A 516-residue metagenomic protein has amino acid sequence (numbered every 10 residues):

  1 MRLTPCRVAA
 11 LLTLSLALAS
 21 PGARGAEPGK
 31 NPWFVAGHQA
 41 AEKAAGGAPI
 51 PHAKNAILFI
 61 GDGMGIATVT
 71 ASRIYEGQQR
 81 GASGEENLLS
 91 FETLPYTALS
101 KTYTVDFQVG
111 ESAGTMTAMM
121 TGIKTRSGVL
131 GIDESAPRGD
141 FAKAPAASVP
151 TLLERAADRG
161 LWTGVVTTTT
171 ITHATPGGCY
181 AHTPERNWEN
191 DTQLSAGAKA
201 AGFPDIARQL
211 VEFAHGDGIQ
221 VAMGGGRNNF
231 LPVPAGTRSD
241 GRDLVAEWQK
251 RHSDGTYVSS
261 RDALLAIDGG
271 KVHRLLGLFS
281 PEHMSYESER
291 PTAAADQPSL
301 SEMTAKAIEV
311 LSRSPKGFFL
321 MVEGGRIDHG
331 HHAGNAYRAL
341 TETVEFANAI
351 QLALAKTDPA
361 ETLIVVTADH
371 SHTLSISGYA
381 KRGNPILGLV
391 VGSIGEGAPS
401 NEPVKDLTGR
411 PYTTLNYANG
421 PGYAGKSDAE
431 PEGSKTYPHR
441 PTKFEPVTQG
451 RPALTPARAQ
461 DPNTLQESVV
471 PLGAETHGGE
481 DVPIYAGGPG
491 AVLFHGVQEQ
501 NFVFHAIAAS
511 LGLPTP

Functional and structural regions predicted by a protein language model:
M1-A10: Bacterial N-terminal signal peptides that target proteins for export
A9-A19: Bacterial N-terminal signal peptides
A10, P28-P32, P49-N55, M64-T70 (+2 more regions): A post-motif C-terminal structural segment
P21-G25: Sec/Tat signal peptide C-region and signal peptidase I cleavage site
W33-A48: A short, compositionally biased domain-edge/stem linker segment
L58-F59, V165, V366: Structural beta-sheet core signal
G131-A146: His/Cys-centered metal/cofactor-coordination and adjacent catalytic loops
S148, L153-E154, D158-G178, T515: Glycine-rich phosphate/pyrophosphate-binding loops and their adjacent beta-strand/loop elements at enzyme active sites
